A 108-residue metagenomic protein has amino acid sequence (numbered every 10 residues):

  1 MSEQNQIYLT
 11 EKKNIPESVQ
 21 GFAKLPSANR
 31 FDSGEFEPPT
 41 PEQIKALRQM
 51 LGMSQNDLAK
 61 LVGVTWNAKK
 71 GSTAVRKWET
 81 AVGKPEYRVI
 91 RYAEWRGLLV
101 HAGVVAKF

Functional and structural regions predicted by a protein language model:
M1-P38, V104-K107: N-terminal flexible/basic segments that precede or flank functional cores
F36-P39, M50, N67: Helix-turn-helix/winged-helix DNA-binding modules
P39, D57-V62, G97, A102: Low-complexity, intrinsically disordered short segments enriched for Gly/Pro and polybasic residues
P39-T40, R91: A diffuse structural propensity rather than consistent per-protein peaks
T40-P41, S72: Short, leucine-enriched amphipathic alpha-helices that occur as contiguous helical runs
E42-L61: Short basic helix-loop element that most often maps to the first helix and adjoining turn of HTH DNA-binding modules
L61-Y87: Recognition helix of helix-turn-helix/homeodomain-like DNA-binding domains that insert into the DNA major groove
V82-F108: DNA major-groove recognition helix of helix-turn-helix/homeodomain DNA-binding modules
